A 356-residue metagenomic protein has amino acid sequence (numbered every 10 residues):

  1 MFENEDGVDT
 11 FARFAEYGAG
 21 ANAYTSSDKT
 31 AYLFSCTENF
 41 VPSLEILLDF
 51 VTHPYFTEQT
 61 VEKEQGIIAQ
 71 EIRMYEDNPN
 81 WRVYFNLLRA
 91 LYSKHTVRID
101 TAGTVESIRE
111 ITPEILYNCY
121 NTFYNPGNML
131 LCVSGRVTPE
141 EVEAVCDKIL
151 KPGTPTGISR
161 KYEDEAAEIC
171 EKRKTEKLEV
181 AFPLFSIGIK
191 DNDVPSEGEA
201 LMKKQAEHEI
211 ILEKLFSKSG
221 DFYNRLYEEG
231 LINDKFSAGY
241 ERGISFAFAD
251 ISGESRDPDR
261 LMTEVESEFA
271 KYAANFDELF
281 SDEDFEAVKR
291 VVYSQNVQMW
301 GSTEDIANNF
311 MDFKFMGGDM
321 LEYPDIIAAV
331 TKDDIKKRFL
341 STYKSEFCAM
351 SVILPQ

Functional and structural regions predicted by a protein language model:
E3-N4, D9-S159, F182, G198-K203 (+3 more regions): Charge-rich, well-structured scaffold segments of protease-associated domains
G157-D221: His/Glu-based metal-binding/catalytic segments typifying zinc-dependent metallopeptidases
